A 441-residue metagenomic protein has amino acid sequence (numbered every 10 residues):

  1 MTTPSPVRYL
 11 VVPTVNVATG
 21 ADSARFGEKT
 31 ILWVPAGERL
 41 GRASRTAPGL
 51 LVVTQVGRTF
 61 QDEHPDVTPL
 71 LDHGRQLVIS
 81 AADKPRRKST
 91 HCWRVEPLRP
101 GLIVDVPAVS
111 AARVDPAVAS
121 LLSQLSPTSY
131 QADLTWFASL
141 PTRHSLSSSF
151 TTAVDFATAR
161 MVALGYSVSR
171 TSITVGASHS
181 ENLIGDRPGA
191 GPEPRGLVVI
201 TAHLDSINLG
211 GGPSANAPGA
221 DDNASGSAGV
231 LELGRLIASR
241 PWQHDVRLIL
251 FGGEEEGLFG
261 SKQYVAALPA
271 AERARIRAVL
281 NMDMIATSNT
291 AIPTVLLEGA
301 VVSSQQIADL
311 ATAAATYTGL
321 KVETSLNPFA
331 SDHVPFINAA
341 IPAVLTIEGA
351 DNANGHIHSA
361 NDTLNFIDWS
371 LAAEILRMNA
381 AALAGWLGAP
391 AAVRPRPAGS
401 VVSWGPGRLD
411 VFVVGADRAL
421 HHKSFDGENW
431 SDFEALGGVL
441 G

Functional and structural regions predicted by a protein language model:
T3-G101: N-terminal accessory interaction module
G37, A132-P188: A non-catalytic alpha/beta surface segment that caps or lines the substrate-entry region of metallo-dependent hydrolase
W93-S147: N-terminal hydrophobic or amphipathic helices/low-complexity stretches enriched in small/hydrophobic/Pro/Gly
D115-L125, A138-S149, R170-I173, G212-N223 (+5 more regions): Second-shell loop/turn segments in exported
Y130-A138, S169-R170, L183-D186, L197-A202 (+10 more regions): Structural recognition of the beta-strand scaffold that forms the well-ordered cores of secreted hydrolase catalytic
H179, S214-D309: Acidic/histidine-rich catalytic neighborhood of metal-dependent amide-processing enzymes
T290-A391: Active-site-adjacent substrate-binding region of metalloamidase/peptidase-like peptide-processing proteins
A392-G441: A structural motif
